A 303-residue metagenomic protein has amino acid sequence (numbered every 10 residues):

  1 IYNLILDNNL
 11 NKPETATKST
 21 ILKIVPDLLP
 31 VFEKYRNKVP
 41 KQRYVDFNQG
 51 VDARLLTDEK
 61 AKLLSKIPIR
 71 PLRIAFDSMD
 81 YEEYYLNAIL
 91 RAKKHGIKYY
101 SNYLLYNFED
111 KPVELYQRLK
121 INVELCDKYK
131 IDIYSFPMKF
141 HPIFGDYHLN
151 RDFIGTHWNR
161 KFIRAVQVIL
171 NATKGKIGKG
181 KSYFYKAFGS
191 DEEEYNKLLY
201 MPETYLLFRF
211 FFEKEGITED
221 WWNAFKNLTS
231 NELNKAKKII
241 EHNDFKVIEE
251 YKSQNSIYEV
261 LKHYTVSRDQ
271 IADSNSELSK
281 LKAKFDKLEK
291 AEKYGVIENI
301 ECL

Functional and structural regions predicted by a protein language model:
I1-D58, L63-L86, Y99-Y106, Y134-F136: Core AdoMet radical
N3, P30, K34, K62 (+8 more regions): Charged/polar, solvent-exposed surface patches and flexible loops
N3-D7, K23, P30, K34 (+8 more regions): Polar/charged alpha-helical tracts
V25-D27, V51, T57-D58, P112 (+2 more regions): General structural signal for secondary-structure boundaries
I67-R73, S78-D146, I169: Conserved C-terminal portion of the radical SAM core fold that forms the substrate/S-adenosylmethionine-binding
Y116-N122, D127, Y134-Y183, A187-E192: Classical nucleotidyltransferase
W158-L303: Radical SAM enzyme core and accessory elements
